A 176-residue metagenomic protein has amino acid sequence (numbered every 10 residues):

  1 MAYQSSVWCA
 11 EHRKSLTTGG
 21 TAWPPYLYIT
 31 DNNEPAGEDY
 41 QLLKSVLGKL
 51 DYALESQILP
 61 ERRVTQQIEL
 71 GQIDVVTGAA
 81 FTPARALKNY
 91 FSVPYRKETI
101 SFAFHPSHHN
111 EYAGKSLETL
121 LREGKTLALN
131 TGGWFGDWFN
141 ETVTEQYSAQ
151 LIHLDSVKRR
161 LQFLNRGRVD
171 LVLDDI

Functional and structural regions predicted by a protein language model:
W8-K88, H153-L154: Extracytoplasmic small-molecule ligand-binding "clamshell" domains of the periplasmic binding protein/Venus flytrap
G20, Y90-H105, L120-R122: Short Pro/Gly-enriched coil loops immediately N-terminal to beta-strands
I29-P35, G124-G132: Short beta-strand->loop
L43, V64-Q67, R159-F163, V169: Short, hydrophobic alpha-helical packing/hinge segments within bilobed ligand-binding/sensory domains
L43-Y52, Y95, L121, N130-D155 (+1 more regions): Ligand-binding cleft/hinge of the Venus flytrap
V46, I68-E69, F102, L120 (+1 more regions): Hydrophobic residues within well-ordered alpha-helices
D74-A79, D170-I176: Paired acidic/hydrophobic, glycine-rich loop segments that form the ligand-binding mouth/hinge of periplasmic-binding
P106-L127: Flexible hinge/capping segments at coil-to-helix
